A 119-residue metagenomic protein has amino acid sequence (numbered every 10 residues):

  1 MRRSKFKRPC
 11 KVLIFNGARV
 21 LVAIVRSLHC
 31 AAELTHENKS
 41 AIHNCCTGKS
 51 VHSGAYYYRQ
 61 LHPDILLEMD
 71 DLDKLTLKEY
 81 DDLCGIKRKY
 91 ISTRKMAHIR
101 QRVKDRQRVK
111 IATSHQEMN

Functional and structural regions predicted by a protein language model:
M1-N119: Extended, non-core accessory segments
